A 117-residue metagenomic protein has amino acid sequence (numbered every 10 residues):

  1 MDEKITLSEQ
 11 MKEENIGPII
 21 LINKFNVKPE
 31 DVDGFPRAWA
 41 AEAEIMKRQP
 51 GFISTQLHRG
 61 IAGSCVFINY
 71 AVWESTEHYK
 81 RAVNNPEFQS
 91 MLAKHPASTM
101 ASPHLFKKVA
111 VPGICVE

Functional and structural regions predicted by a protein language model:
M1-I19, Q56-V66, M91-E117: Glycine-rich beta-strand-turn "strand-cap" elements at beta-sheet edges
M11, E30, Y79-K80: A general boundary/transition motif marking the beginning of the first structured unit of a protein
P18-N26, Q56-N85: Short, well-ordered beta-strand segments in beta-rich or mixed alpha/beta enzyme and ligand-binding folds
N23, K28, D33, A110-E117: N-terminal non-cleavable signal-anchor helices
P29-S54, E87-L92: Short amphipathic alpha-helical segments
